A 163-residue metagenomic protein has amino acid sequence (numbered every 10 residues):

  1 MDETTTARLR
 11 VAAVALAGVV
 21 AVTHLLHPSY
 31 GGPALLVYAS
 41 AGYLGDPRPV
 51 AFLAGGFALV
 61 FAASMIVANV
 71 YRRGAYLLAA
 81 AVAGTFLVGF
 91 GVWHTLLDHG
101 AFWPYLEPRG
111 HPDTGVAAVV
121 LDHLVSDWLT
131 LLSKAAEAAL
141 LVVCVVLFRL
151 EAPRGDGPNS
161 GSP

Functional and structural regions predicted by a protein language model:
M1-P163: Membrane-interface extramembranous regions
